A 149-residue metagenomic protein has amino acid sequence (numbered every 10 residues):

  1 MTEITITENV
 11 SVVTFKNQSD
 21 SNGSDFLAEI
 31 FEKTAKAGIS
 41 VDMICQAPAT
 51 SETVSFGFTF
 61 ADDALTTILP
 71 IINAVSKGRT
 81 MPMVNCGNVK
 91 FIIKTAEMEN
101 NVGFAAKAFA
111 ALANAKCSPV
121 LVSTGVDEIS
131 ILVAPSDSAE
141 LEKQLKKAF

Functional and structural regions predicted by a protein language model:
M1-F149: A conserved regulatory-domain signal marking ACT and ACT-like small-molecule sensing domains and adjacent regulatory
